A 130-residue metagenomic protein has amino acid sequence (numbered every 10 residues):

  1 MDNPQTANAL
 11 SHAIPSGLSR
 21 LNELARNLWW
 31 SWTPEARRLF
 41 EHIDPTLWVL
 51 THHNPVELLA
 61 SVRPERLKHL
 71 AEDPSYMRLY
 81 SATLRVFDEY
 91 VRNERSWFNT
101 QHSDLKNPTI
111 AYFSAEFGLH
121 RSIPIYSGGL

Functional and structural regions predicted by a protein language model:
M1-L130: Catalytic cores of glycan-processing enzymes that make or break glycosidic bonds
